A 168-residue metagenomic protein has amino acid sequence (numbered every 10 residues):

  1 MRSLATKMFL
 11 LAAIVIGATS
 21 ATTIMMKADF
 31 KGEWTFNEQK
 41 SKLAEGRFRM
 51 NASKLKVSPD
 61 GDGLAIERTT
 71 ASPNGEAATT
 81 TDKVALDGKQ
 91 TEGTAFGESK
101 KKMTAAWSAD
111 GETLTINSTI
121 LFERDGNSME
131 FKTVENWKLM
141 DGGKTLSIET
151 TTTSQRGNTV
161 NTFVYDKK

Functional and structural regions predicted by a protein language model:
M1-L10: Bacterial N-terminal signal peptides that target proteins for export
A12-A21: Hydrophobic h-region of N-terminal signal peptides that target proteins for export in Gram-negative bacteria
T22-K168: Hydrophobic small-molecule pocket/channel-lining residues, especially in calycin-type beta-barrels
